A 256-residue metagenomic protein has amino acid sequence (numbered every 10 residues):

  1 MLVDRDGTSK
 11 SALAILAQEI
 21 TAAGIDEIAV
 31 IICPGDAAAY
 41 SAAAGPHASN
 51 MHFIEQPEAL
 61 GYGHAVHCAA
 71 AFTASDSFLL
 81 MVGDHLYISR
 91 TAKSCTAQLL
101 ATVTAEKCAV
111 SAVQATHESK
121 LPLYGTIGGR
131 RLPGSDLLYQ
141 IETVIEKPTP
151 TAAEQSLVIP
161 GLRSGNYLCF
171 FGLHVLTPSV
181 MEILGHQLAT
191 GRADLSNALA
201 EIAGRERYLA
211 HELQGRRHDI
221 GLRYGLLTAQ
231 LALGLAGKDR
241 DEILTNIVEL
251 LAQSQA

Functional and structural regions predicted by a protein language model:
M1-A43, M51, Q56-P57, A92-A97: N-terminal glycine-rich phosphate-binding loop and ensuing alpha1 helix
V3, I127-R130, G221: Short beta-strand-to-turn element immediately C-terminal to the catalytic PLP-Schiff-base lysine in fold type I
G24-D26, A74, A105, Q140: Short loop/turn motifs at secondary-structure junctions
D26-I28, N50, S77, C108-A109 (+2 more regions): Residues at the starts of beta-strands that form the adenosine-phosphate
Y40-S41, G45-L132, L184-G185: Conserved beta-loop-beta/alpha segment of the NTase-like Rossmann-fold superfamily that binds/positions NTPs
S49, D241-Q255: Catalytic, metal-anchored helix/loop core of enzyme active sites in primary metabolism
L79, K93-T96, L100-T104, L132-R217 (+1 more regions): Catalytic-core segments of class I nucleotidyltransferases/pyrophosphorylases that form NMP-activated intermediates
